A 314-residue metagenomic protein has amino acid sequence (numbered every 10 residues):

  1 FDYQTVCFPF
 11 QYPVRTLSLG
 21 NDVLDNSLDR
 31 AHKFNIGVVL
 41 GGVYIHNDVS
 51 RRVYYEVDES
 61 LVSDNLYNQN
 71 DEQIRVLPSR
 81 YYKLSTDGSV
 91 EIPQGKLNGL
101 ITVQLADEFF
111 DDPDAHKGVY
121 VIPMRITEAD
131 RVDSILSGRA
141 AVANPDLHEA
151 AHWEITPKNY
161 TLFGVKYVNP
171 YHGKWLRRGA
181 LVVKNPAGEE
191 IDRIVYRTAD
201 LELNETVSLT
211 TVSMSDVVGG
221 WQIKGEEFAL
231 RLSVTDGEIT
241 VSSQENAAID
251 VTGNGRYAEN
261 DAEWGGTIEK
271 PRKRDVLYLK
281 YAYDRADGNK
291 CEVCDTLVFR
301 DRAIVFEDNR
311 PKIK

Functional and structural regions predicted by a protein language model:
F1-V90, L100, D107-K314: Intrinsically disordered, low-complexity regulatory regions in eukaryotic proteins
I92-K96: Short, contiguous acidic and Ser/Thr-rich linear segments
